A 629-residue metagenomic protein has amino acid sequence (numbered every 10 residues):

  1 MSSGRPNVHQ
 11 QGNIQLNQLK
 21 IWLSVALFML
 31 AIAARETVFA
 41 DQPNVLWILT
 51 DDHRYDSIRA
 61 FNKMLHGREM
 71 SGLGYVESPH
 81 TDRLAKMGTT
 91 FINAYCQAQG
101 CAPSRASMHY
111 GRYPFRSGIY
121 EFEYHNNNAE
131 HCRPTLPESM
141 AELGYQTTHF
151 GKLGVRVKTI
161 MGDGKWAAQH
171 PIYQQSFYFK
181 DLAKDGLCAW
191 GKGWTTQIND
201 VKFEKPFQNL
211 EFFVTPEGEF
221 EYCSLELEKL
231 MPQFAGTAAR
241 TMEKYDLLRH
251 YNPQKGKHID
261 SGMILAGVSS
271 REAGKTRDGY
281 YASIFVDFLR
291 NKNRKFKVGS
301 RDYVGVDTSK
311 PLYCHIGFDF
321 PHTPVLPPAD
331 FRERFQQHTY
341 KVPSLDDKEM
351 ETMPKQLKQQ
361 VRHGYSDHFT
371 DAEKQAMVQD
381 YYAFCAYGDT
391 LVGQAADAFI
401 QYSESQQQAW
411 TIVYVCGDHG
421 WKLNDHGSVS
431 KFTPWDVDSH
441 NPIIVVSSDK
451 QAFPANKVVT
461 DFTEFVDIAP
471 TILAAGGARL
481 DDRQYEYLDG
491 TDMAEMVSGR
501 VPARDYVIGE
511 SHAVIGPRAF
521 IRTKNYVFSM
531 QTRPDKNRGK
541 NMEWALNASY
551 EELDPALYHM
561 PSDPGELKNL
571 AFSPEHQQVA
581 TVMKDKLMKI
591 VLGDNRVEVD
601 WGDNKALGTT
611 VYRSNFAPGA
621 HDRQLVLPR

Functional and structural regions predicted by a protein language model:
S3-R5, D41-P43, T50, Y55 (+6 more regions): Long, internal low-complexity/basic segments
F39-T89, A329, G565, L570-H576: Active-site-proximal N-terminal segment of extracellular/periplasmic enzymes that hydrolyze or transfer
N62-R105, G111-R112, G144-T147, T339-L345 (+1 more regions): Short, structured active-site-proximal loop/turn typified by the sulfatase FGly-forming signature C/S-X-P-X-R
S71-S78, C96-G100, E123-P134, V378-A386 (+5 more regions): A short beta-strand-to-alpha-helix junction
S78-P79, M108, K152, K158-M161 (+6 more regions): Polar, surface-exposed loop/tail segments that function as active-site lids or cofactor/substrate-recognition elements
A106-R271: Catalytic-site neighborhoods of secreted/periplasmic enzymes that process anionic sulfate/phosphate groups
P324-D330, R334, D397-K457, D461-E464 (+2 more regions): Histidine-centered active-site microenvironments of extracellular/periplasmic hydrolases and transferases
D436-V437, S511-F572, Q578, T610-S614 (+1 more regions): C-terminal, low-complexity/hydrophilic appendages and adjacent surface loops of extracellular/periplasmic anionic
